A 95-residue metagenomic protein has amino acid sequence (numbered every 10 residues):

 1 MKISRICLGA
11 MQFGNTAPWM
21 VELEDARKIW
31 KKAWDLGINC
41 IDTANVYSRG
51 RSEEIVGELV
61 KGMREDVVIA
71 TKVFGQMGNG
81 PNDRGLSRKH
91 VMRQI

Functional and structural regions predicted by a protein language model:
M1-V68: N-terminal binding-site loop/beta-alpha segment at the start of enzyme catalytic domains that lines or forms
Q12-E24, M77-M92: Active-site mouth loops of central-metabolism enzymes
I29, H90-I95: Short, well-ordered amphipathic alpha-helical segments that serve as non-catalytic structural scaffolds within diverse
D66-G78: A short, structured active-site edge motif that brings together acidic residues
